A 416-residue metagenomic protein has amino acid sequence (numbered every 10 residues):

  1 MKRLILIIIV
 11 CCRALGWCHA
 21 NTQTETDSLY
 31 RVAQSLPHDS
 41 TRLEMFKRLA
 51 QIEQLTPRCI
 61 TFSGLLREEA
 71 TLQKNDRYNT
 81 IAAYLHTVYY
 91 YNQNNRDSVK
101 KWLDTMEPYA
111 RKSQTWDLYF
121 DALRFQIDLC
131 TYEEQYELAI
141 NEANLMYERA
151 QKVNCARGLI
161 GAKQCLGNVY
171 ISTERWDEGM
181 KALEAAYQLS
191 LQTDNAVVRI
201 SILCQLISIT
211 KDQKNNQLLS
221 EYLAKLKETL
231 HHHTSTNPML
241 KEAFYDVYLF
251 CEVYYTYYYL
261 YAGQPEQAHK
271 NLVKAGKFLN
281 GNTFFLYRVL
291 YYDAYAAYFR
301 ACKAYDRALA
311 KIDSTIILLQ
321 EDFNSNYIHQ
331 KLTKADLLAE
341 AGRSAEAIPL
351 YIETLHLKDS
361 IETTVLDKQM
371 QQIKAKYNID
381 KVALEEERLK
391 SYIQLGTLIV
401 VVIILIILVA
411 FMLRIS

Functional and structural regions predicted by a protein language model:
T24-D39, I60, D97, D306 (+2 more regions): Hydrophobic positions within repeat-based interaction scaffolds
R31, R67-T71, D104-R111, N144-Q151 (+5 more regions): Amphipathic alpha-helical segments of tetratricopeptide repeats
P37, K74, Q114, N154 (+5 more regions): Structural signature of alpha-solenoid helical repeat scaffolds
R48, L85, L118, F125 (+11 more regions): "A position-specific structural signal for the A-helix of alpha-solenoid helical repeats
